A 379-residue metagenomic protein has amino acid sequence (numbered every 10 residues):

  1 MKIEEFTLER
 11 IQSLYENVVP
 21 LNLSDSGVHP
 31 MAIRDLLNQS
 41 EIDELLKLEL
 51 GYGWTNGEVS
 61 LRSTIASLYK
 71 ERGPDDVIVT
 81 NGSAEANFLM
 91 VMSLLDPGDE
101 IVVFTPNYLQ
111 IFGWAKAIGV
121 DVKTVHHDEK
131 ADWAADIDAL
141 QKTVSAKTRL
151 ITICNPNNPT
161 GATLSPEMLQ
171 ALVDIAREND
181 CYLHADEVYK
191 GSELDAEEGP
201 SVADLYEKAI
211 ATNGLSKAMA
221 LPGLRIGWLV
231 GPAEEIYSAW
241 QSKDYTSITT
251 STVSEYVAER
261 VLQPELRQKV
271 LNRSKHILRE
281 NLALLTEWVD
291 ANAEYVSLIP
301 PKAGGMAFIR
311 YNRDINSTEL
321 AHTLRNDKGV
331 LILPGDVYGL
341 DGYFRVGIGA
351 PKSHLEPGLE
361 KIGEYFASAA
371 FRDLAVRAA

Functional and structural regions predicted by a protein language model:
K2-G82, L89, P264, A379: N-terminal small-domain helix-loop-helix segment of the aminotransferase-like
E71, D314, T323-I332, Y338-A379: PLP-dependent enzyme catalytic core of the Aspartate aminotransferase-like
S93-I153, P166: PLP-dependent aminotransferase-like
I118, E178-N179, K328, A369: Helix C-cap/helix->beta junction micro-motif
E129-E197: Active-site phosphate-binding strand-loop segment of PLP-dependent enzymes
D204-S238, V253: Active-site PLP attachment segment
A239-T246, L262-T286: Structural signature of PLP-dependent enzymes
E259, K275-T286, L298-R310: Conserved glycine-rich beta-strand-loop-beta hairpin in the small C-terminal domain of fold type I
